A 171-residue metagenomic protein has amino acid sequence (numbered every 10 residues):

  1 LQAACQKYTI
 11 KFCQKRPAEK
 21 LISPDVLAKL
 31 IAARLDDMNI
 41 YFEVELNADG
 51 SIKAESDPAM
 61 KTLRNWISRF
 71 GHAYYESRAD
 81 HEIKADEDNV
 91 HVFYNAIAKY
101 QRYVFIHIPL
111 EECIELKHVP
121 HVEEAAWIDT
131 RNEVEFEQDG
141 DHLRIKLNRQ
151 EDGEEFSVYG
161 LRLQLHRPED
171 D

Functional and structural regions predicted by a protein language model:
L1-D171: Mature catalytic domains of secreted/periplasmic carbohydrate-active enzymes
